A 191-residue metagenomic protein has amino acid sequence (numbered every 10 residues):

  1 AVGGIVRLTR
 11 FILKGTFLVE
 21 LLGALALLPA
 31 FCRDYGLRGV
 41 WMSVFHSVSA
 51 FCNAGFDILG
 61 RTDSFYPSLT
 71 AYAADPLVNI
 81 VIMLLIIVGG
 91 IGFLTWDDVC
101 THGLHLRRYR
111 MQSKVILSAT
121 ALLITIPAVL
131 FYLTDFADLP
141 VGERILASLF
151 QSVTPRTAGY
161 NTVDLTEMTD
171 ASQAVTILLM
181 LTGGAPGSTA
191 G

Functional and structural regions predicted by a protein language model:
A1-A190: Membrane-proximal intracellular helices of multi-pass ion channels
